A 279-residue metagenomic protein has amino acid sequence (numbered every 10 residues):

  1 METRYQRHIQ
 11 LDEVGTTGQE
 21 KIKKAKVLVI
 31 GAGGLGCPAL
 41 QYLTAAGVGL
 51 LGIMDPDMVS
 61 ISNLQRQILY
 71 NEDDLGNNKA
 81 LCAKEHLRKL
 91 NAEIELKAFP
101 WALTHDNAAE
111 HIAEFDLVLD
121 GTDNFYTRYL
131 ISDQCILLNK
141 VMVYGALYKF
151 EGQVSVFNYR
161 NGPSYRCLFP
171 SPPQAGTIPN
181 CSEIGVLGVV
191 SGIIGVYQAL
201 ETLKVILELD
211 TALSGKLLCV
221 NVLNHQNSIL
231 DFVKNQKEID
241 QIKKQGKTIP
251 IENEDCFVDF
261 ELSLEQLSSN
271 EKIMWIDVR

Functional and structural regions predicted by a protein language model:
M1-L28, T248-C256: N-terminal charged helix/coil linker that caps or initiates catalytic domains
I22, H111-D116, S268-N270: A short, aliphatic-rich alpha-helical micro-motif
I30-G31, M54: Conserved N-terminal Rossmann-fold NAD(P)-binding element of oxidoreductases
L35-G36: Hydrophobic/small residue at the entry helix of a nucleotide-binding pocket
A45-L50: Conserved S-adenosyl-L-methionine
I53-L90: Glycine-rich phosphate-binding loop and adjoining beta1-alpha1-beta2 segment of Rossmann-like nucleotide-binding folds
N91, E95-F99, L103-T104, E114-I194: E1/E1-like adenylate-forming module used to activate ubiquitin-like modifiers and sulfur-carrier proteins
N221-R279: Flexible, polar/low-complexity N-terminal or interdomain linker segments that lie immediately upstream of folded
